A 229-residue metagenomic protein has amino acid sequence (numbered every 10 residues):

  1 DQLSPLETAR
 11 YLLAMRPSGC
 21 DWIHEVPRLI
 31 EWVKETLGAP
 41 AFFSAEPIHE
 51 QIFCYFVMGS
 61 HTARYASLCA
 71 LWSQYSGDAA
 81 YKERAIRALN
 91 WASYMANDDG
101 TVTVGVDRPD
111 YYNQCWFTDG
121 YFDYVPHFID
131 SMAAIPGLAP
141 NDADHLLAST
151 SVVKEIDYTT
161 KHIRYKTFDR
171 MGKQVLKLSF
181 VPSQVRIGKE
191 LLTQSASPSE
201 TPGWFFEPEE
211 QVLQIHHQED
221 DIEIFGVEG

Functional and structural regions predicted by a protein language model:
P5-R164: Terminal, non-catalytic domain-edge segments
T118-G229: Non-catalytic C-terminal accessory modules of carbohydrate-active enzymes
